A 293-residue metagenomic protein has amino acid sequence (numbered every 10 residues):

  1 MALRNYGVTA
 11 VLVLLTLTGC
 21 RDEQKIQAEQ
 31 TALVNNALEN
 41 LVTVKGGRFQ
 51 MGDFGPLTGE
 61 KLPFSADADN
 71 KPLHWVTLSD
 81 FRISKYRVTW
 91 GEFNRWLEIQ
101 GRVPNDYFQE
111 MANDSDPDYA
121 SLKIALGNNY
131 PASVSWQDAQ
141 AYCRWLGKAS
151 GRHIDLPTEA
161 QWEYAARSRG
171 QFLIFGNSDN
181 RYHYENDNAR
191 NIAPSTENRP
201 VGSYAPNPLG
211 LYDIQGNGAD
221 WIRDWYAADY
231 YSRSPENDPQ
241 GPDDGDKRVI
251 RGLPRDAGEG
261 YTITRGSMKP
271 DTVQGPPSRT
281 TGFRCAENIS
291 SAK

Functional and structural regions predicted by a protein language model:
A2-V8, L17-A160, D271-K293: Extended beta-strand/loop cores of jelly-roll/beta-sandwich
T16-L17, S232: Hydrophobic alpha-helical membrane context
V44, Q50, F54-G55, E60-P63 (+2 more regions): Functional-site microenvironments in short loops/helix caps that host divalent-cation chemistry
